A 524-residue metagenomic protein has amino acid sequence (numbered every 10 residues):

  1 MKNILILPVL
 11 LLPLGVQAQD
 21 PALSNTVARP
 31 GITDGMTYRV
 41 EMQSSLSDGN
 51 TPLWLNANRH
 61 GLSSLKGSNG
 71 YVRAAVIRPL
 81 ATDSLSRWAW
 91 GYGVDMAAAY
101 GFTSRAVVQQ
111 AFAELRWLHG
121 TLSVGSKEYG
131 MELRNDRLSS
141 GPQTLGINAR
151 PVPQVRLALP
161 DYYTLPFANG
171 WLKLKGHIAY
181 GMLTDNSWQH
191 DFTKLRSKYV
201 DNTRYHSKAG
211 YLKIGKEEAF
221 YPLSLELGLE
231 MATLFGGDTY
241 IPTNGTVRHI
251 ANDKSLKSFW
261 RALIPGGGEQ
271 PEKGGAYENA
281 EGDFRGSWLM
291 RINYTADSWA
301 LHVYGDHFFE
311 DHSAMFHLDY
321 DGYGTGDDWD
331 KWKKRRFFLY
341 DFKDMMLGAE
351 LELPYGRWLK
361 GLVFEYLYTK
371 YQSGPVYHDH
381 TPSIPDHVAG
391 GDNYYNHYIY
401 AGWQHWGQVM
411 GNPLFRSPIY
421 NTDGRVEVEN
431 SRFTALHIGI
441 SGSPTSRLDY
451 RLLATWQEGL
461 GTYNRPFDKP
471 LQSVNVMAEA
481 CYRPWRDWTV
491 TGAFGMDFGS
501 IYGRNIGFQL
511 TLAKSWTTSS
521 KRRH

Functional and structural regions predicted by a protein language model:
P21-V72, D83-V94, G176-Y180: Transmembrane beta-strand segments of Gram-negative outer membrane beta-barrel proteins
A22-M36, R78-G91, T103, R116-G120 (+7 more regions): Short loop/turn motifs that connect adjacent beta-strands in outer-membrane beta-barrel proteins
M42-N50, R78-L80, M96-Y100, W117-H119 (+11 more regions): Transmembrane beta-strands of outer-membrane beta-barrel pores
V72-P79, A111-L115, V124, V155-D161 (+8 more regions): Residues on the lipid-exposed face of transmembrane beta-strands in outer-membrane beta-barrel proteins
G91-N186, L212-G236: Outer membrane beta-barrel
Q154, R504-H524: Outer-membrane beta-barrel "beta-signal"
P160-H378, L436-I438, W456-L460, K469-L471 (+1 more regions): Signature for the C-terminal beta-barrel architecture of outer-membrane proteins
T369-T462: C-terminal structural cap/anchor segments
